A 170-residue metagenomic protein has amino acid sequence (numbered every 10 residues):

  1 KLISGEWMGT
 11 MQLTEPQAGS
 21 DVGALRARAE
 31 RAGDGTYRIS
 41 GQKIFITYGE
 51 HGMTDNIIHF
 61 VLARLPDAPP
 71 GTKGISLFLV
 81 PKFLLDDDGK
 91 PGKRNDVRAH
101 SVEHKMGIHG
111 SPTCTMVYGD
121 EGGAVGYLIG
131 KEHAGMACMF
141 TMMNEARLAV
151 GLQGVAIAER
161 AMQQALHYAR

Functional and structural regions predicted by a protein language model:
K1-R31: Internal maturation/activation junctions in enzymes
S4, T14, R64-A68, V80-L85 (+2 more regions): Short, well-ordered loop/turn and helix-capping segments at boundaries between secondary-structure elements and domains
G5, S20-V22, A32-G33, Y37 (+2 more regions): Alpha-helical interface subdomain recognition
E6-M8, A24-R26, D34, N56-I58 (+4 more regions): Active-site lining segments that contact anionic ligands and/or coordinate catalytic metals
T10-Q12, R26-E30, R38-S40, F45-T47 (+6 more regions): Structured core elements
Q17-S20, E50-G52, P69, K105-P112: Short Gly/Pro-enriched turn/cap motifs at secondary-structure boundaries
T36, S40-R94: A short core secondary-structure module
F45-T47, L84-H100, K105, P112-A146 (+1 more regions): A glycine-rich, basic-preceded beta-loop-alpha segment at the flavin cofactor/substrate interface of flavin-utilizing
